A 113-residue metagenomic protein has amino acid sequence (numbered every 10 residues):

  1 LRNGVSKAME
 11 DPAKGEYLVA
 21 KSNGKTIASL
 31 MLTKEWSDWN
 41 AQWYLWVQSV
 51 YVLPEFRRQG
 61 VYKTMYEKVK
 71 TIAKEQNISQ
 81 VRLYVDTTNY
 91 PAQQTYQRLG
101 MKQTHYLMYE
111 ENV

Functional and structural regions predicted by a protein language model:
L1-Q42, Q48, Y66, I72 (+1 more regions): Acetyl-CoA-dependent GNAT
W43, Q59, Q76-S79: Short coil/turn segments at alpha/beta junctions that flank glycine-rich nucleotide-binding fingerprints
V50-V52, V85: Hydrophobic adenine-recognition pocket in adenosine-nucleotide-binding enzymes
V52, R58-T71, Q94-R98: Conserved acetyl-CoA-binding loop-helix of GNAT-fold acetyltransferases
A73-V85: Conserved GNAT acetyl-CoA-binding A-motif
L83-A92, E110-V113: Conserved beta-strand-loop-alpha-helix junction that forms the acyl-donor binding cleft
Y96-Y106: Conserved acetyl-CoA-binding loop of GNAT-fold acetyltransferases
